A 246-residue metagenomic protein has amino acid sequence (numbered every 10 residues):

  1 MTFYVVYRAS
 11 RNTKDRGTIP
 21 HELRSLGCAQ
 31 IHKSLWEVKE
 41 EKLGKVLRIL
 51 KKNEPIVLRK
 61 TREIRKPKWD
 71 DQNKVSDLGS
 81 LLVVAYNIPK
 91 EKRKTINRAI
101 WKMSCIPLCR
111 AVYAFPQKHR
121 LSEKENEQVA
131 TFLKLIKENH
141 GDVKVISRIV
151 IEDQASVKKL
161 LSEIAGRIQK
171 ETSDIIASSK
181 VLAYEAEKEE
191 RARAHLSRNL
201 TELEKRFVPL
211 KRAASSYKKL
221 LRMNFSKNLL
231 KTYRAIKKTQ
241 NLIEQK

Functional and structural regions predicted by a protein language model:
M1-K33, E41-L81, P89-K102, I106-R110 (+1 more regions): Long, contiguous binding/interaction regions
F115: Positions that flank functional sites
